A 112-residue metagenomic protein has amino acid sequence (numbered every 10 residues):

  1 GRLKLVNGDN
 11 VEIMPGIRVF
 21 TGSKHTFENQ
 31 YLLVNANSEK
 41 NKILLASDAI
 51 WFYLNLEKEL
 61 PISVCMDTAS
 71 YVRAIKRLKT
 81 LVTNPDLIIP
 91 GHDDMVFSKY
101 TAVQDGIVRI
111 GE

Functional and structural regions predicted by a protein language model:
G1-T21, A69-P85: Metallo-beta-lactamase
D9, T26, D94: A generic "binding-loop/recognition-motif" signal
V11, S23-H25, N35-S38: Short polar/acidic secondary-structure junctions
I17-S23, L44-S47: Active-site-proximal beta-strand elements of phosphoester/diester hydrolases
N29, L33-E112: Cap/insert and terminal regions of metallo-dependent hydrolase folds
